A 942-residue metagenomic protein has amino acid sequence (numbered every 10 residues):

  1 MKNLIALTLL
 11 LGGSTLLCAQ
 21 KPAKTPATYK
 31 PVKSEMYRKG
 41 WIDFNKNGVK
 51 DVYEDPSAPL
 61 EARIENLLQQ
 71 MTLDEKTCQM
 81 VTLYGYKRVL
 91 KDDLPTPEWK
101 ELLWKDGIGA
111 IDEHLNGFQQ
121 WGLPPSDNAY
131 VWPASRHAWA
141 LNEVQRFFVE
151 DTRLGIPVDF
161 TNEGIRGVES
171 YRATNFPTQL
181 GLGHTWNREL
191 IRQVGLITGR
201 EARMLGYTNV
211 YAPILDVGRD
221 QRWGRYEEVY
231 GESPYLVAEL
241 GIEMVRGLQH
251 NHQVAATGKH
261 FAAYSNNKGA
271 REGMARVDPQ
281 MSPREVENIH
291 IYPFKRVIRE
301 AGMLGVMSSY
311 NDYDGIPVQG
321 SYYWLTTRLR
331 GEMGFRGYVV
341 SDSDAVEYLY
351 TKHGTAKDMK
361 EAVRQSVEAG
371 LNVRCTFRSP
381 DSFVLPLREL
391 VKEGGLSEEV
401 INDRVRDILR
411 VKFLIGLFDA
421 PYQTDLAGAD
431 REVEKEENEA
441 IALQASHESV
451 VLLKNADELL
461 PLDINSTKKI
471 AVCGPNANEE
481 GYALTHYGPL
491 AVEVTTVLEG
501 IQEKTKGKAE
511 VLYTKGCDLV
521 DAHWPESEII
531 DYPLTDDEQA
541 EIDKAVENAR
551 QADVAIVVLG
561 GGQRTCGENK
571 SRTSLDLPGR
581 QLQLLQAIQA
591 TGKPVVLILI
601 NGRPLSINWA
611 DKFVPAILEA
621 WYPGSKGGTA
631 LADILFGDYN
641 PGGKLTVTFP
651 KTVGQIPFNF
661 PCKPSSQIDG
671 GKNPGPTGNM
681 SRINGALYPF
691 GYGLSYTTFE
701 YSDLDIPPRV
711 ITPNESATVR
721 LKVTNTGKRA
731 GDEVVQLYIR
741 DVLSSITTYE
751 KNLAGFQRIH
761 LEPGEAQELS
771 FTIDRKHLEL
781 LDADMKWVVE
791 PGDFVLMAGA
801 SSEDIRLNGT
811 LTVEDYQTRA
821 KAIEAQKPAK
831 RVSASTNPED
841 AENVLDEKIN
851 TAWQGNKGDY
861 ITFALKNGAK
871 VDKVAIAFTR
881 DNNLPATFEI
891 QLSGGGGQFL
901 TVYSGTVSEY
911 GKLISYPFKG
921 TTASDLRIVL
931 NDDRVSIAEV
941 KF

Functional and structural regions predicted by a protein language model:
M1-A23: Bacterial Sec-dependent N-terminal signal peptides
L16-E779, E790-A798, S802: Glycoside hydrolase catalytic-domain context in secreted enzymes
G48, Y816-N867, A877-L884, G905-E909 (+1 more regions): Disordered, acidic Ser/Thr/Pro-rich linker "stalks" and the adjacent N-terminal cap of the next globular domain
R709, T724-A730, K866-G868, T879-D881 (+1 more regions): Short solvent-exposed strand-capping/beta-turn motif centered on an Asx-Ser/Thr pair
E715-V719, D859-I861, K870-D872: Structural beta-strand segments of beta-rich domains
G755-L761, M785, N850-Q854, Y903-T906 (+1 more regions): Beta-strand-rich interaction surfaces with strong enrichment in secreted/lumenal proteins
Q757, E765-F771, D859-F863, K912-Y916: Short strand-edge motifs at loop-to-beta-strand transitions and within beta-strands of extracellular beta-rich domains
R880-F942: Trp- and acidic/polar-enriched beta-sheet ligand-binding modules for extracellular glycan and matrix recognition
